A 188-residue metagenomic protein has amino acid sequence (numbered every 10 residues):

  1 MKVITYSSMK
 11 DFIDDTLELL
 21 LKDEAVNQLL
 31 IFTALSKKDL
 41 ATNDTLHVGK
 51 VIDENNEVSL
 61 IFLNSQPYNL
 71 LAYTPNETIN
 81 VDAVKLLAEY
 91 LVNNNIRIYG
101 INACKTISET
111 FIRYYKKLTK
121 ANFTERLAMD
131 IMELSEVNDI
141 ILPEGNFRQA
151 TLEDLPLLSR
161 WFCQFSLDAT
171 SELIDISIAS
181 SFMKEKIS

Functional and structural regions predicted by a protein language model:
M1-L30, V137-L173: Short amphipathic alpha-helix that is part of the acyltransferase structural core
I4-T5, E24, F32-N94: Conserved donor-binding loop and adjoining core beta-sheet/short helix segment in diverse acyl/aminoacyl transferases
S7-S36, L40, G100-Y115: An N-terminal domain-start capping segment
L19, K37, Y90, Y114 (+2 more regions): Residues that form generic nucleotide/phosphate-binding pockets
V26-T45, T170-S188: Active-site rim helix/loop that mediates acceptor-substrate recognition in acyltransferases
S65-E144: Acyl-donor-binding surface of acyltransferase catalytic domains
Y115, T119, F162-A169, I187: Short, well-ordered alpha-helical segments in soluble proteins
